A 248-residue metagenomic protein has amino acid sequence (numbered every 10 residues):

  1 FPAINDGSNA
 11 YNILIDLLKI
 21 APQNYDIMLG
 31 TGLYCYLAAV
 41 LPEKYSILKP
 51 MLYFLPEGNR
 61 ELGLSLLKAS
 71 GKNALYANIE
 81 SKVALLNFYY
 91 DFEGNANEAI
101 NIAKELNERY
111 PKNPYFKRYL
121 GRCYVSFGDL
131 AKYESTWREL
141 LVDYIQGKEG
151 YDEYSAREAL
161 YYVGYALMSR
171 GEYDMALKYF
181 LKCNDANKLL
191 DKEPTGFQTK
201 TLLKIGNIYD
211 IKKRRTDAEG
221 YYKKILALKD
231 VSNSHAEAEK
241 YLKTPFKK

Functional and structural regions predicted by a protein language model:
F1-Q23, L29-K72, Y76, S81-N87: Short coil/linker segments at helix-helix boundaries
D6, Q23, G30, N59 (+6 more regions): Structural signature of alpha-solenoid helical repeat junctions
N12, K19, S65, G71-K72 (+5 more regions): Amphipathic alpha-helical segments of tetratricopeptide repeats
G30, A84, Y119, S155 (+3 more regions): "A position-specific structural signal for the A-helix of alpha-solenoid helical repeats
C35, Y89-Y90, Y124, L167 (+3 more regions): Residue at a conserved register position within TPR or TPR-like alpha-solenoid repeats
A38, E57, F92-E93, F127 (+2 more regions): Structural motif corresponding to the intra-repeat A-B loop/turn of tetratricopeptide repeats
